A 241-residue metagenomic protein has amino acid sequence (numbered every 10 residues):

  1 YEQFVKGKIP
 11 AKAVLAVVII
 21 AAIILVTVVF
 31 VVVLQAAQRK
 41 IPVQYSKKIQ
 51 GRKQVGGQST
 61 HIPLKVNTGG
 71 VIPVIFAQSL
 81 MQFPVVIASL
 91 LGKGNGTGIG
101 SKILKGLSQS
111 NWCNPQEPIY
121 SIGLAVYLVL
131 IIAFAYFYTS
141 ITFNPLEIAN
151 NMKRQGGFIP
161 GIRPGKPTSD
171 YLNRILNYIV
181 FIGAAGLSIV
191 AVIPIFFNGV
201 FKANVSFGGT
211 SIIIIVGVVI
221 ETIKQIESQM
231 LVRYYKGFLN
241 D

Functional and structural regions predicted by a protein language model:
Y1-D241: N-terminal cationic and glycine-rich segments that engage phosphates or anionic surfaces
